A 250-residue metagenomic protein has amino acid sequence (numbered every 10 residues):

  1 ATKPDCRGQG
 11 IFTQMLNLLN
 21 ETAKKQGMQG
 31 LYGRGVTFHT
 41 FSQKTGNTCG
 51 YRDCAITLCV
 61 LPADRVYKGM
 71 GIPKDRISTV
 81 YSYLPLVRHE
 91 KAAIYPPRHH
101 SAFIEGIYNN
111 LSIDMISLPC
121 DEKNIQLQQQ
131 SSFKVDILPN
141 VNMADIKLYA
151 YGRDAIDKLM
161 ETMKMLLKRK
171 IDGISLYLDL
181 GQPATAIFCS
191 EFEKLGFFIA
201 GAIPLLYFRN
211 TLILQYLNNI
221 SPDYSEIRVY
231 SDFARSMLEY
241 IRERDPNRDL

Functional and structural regions predicted by a protein language model:
T2, G8-A23, G30-G33, T48 (+1 more regions): Conserved acetyl-CoA-binding loop-helix of GNAT-fold acetyltransferases
A23-V36, R169-D179: Conserved GNAT acetyl-CoA-binding A-motif
Y32-R34, G50-I72, F198-N210: Conserved catalytic-core motifs of GNAT/GCN5-like acyltransferases
G33-Q43, R52, V60-L61, L176-T185: Conserved beta-strand-loop-alpha-helix junction that forms the acyl-donor binding cleft
S42-G46, F192: Conserved active-site tyrosine of GNAT-family acetyltransferases
L61-P96, F208-A234: C-terminal "cap" of GNAT-fold acetyltransferases
Y95-Q126, I227-L250: Short, cationic low-complexity segments
E105-A200, L205: Non-catalytic interaction/regulatory modules that flank or connect domains
